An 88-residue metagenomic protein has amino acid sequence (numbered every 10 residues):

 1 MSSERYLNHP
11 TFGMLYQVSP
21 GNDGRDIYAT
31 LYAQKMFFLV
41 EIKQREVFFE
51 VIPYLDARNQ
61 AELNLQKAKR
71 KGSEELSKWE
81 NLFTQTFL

Functional and structural regions predicted by a protein language model:
M1-S3, E74-S77, F83-L88: Short intrinsically disordered terminal tails
R5-H9: A short beta-strand micro-motif
T11-K71: Acidic, low-complexity, intrinsically disordered interaction modules
F12, L39, L82, T86-L88: Short, aromatic- and cysteine-enriched interfacial helices/patches that mediate contacts at lipid membranes
P20-G21, Y32, E80-N81, F87-L88: Ubiquitous "structural anchor" signal
